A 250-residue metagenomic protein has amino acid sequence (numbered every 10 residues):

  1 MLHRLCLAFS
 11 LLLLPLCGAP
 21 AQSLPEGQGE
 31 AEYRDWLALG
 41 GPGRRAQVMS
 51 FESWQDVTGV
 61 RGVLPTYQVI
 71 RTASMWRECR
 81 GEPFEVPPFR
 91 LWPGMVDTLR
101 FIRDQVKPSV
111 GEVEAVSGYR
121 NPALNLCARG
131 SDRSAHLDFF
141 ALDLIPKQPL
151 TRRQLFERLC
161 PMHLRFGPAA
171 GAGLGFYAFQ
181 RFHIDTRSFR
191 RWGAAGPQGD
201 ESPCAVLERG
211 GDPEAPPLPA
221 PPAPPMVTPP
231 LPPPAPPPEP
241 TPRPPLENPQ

Functional and structural regions predicted by a protein language model:
M1-R4: Positively charged n-region of N-terminal signal peptides that target proteins for export
C6-P15: Bacterial N-terminal signal peptides
C17-A21: Sec/Tat signal peptide C-region and signal peptidase I cleavage site
Q22-G27, R133-L142, P146-Q250: Catalytic cores and adjacent binding grooves of peptidoglycan-active enzymes
Q22-G40: Basic, amphipathic N-terminal segments that precede the first structured/catalytic domain
L37-S188: Cell-envelope/glycan interface and biosynthesis
